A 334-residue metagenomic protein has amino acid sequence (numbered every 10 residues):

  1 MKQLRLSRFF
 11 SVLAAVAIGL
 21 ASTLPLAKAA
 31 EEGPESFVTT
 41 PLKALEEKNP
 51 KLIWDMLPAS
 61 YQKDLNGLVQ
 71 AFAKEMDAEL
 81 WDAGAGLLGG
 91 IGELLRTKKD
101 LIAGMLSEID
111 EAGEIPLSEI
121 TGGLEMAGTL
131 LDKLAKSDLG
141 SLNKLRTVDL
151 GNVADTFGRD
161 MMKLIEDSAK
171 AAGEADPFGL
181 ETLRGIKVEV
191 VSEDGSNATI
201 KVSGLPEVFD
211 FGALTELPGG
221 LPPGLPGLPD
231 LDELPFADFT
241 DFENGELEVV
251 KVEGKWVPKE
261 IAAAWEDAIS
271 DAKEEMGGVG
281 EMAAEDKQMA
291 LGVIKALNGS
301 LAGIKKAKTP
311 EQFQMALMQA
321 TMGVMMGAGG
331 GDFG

Functional and structural regions predicted by a protein language model:
K2-L13: Bacterial N-terminal signal peptides that target proteins for export
S11-S22: Bacterial N-terminal signal peptides
P25-E47, K51, D55, A59-G67 (+2 more regions): Short, low-complexity N-terminal intrinsically disordered segments enriched in polar/charged residues
D100, S107-T156, D160, T199-S203 (+1 more regions): Short beta-strand edge/turn micro-motifs at domain boundaries
G128, K136-K187, L217-L221: Long amphipathic alpha-helical scaffold segments
S192-T215: A short hydrophobic beta-strand element
L214-F239, M315-G334: Disordered, low-complexity segments in secreted/periplasmic proteins that are enriched in proline
D267-F313: Charged, amphipathic alpha-helical linkers/stalks
